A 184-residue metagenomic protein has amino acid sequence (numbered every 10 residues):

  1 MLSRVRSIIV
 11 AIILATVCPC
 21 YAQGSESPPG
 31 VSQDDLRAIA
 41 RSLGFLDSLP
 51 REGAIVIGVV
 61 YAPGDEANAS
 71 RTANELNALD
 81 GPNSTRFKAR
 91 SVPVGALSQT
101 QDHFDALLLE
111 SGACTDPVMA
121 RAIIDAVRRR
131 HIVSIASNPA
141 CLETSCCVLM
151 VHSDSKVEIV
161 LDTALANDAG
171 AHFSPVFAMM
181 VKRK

Functional and structural regions predicted by a protein language model:
L2-V5, V10, T16-K184: Short hydrophobic alpha-helices and adjacent helix-cap/hinge residues
